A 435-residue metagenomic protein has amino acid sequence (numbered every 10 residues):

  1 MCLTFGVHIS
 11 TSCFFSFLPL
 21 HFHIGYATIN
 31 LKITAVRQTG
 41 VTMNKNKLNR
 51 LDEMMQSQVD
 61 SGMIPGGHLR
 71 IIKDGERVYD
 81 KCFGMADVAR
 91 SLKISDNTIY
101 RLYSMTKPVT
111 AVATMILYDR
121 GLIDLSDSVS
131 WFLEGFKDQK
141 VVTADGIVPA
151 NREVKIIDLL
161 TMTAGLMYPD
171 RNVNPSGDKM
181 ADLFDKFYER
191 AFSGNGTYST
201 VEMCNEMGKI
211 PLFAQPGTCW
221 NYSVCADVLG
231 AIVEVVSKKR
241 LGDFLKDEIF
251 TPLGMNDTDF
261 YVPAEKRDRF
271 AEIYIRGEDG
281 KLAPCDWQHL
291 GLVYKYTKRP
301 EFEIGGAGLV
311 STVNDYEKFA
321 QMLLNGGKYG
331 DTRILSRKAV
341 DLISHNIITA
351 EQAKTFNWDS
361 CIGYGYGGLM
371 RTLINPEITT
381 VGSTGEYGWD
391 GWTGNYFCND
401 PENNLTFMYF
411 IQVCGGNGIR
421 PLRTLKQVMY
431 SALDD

Functional and structural regions predicted by a protein language model:
H21, Y26-Q38: Short, positively charged and aromatic/hydrophobic N-terminal segments
N44-L102, L122-D124, D138-D145, I419 (+2 more regions): Short, conserved catalytic-motif segment at the N-terminal edge
N49-M55, G75, R101-V129, A226-E234 (+2 more regions): Active-site SXXK
V78, F397-C398, N404-V413: Short, well-ordered beta-strand elements
K140-V381: Short, surface-exposed loop or secondary-structure junction motifs that flank catalytic or metal-binding residues
E386, T393-E402: Short, surface-exposed beta-strand/loop micro-motifs that present aromatic residues
